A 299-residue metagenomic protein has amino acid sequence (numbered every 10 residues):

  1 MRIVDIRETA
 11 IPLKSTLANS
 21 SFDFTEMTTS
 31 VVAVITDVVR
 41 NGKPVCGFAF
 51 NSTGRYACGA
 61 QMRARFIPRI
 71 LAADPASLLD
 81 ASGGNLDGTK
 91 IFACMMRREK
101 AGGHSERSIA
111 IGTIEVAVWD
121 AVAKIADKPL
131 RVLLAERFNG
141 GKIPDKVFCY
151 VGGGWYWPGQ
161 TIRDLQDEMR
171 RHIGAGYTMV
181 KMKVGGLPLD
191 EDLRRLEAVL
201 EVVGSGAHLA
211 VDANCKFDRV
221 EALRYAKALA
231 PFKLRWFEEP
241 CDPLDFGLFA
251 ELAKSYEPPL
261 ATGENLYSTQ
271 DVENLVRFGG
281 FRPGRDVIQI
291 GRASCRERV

Functional and structural regions predicted by a protein language model:
M1-G59, R65: Structured beta-strand/loop patches that form or line metal/cofactor-binding pockets in enzymes
M1-R7, N19-D23, K124, K128-V147: N-terminal amphipathic alpha-helix/helix-capping segment at the start of soluble metabolic enzymes
V32, P44, F66, I114 (+5 more regions): Conserved, mostly hydrophobic/aromatic
V39-I125: Metal- or metallocofactor-binding catalytic centers and their adjacent structured scaffolds across diverse enzyme
H104, D145-Q166, V184, A213-D218 (+1 more regions): Active-site mouth loops of central-metabolism enzymes
R131-W157, R195, V202-G206, E257: N-terminal small/glycine-rich loop or linker at the start of catalytic domains across soluble metabolic enzymes
E168-K183: Catalytic domains of carbohydrate-active enzymes, especially glycoside hydrolases
V184-R296: Catalytic core of soluble alpha/beta enzymes
